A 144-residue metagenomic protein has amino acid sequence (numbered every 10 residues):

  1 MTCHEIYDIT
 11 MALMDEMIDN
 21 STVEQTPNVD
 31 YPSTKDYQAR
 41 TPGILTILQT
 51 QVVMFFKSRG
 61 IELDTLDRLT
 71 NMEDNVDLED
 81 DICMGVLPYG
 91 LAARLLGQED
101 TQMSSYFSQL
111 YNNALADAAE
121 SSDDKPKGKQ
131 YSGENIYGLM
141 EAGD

Functional and structural regions predicted by a protein language model:
M1-V76, E120-P126, E134-D144: Conserved short "hinge" loops at termini or chain/domain junctions
V52, R94-E99: Generic structural signal for hydrophobic core residues of well-folded globular domains
D80-G90, R94-L95: Elongated alpha-helical scaffolds
D100-L110: Short conserved catalytic/interaction loops centered on acidic-Pro-aromatic/His motifs
F107-S108, K127-G133: Short, surface-exposed recognition loops or helix-turn segments adjacent to catalytic cores
L110-D124: Short, mixed-charge aromatic SLiMs
